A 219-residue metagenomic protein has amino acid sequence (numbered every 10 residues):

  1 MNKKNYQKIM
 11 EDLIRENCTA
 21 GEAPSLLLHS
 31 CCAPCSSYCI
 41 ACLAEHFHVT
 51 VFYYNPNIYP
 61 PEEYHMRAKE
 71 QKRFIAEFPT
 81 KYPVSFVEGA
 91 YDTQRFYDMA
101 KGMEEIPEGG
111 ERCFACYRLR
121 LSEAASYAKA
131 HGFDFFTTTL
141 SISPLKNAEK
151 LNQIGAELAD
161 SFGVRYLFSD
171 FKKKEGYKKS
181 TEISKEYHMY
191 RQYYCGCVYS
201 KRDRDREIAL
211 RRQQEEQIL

Functional and structural regions predicted by a protein language model:
M1-A41, H46-L219: Nucleotide-activated chemistry modules centered on ATP-dependent adenylation/adenylyltransferase
